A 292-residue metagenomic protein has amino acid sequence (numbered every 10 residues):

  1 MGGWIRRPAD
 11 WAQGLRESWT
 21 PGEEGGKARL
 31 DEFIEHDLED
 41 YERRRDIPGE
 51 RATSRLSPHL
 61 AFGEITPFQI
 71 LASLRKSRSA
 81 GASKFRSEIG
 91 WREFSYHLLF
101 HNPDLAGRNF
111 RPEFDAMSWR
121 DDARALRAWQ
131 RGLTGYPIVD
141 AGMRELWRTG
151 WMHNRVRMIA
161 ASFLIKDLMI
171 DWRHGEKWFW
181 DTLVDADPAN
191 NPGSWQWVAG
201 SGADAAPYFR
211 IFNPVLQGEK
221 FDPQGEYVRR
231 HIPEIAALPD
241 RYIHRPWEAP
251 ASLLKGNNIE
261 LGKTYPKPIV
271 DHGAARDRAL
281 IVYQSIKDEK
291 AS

Functional and structural regions predicted by a protein language model:
M1-E113, D222, E226-S292: Glycine/tryptophan-enriched, flexible segments
R51-D240: Active-site-proximal binding-pocket segments
